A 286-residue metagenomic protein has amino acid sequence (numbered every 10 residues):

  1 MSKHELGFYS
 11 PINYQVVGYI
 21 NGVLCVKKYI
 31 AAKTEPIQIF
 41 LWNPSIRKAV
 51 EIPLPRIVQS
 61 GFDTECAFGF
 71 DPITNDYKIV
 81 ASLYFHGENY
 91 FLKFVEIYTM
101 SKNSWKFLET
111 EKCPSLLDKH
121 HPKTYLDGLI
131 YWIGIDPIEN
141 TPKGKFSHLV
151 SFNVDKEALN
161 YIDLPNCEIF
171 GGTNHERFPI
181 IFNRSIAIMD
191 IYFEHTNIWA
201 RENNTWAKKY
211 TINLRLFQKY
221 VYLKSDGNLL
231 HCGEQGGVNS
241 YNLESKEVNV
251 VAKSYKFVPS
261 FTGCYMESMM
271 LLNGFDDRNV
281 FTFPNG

Functional and structural regions predicted by a protein language model:
M1-G286: Short, conserved recognition motifs on repeat-domain binding surfaces
